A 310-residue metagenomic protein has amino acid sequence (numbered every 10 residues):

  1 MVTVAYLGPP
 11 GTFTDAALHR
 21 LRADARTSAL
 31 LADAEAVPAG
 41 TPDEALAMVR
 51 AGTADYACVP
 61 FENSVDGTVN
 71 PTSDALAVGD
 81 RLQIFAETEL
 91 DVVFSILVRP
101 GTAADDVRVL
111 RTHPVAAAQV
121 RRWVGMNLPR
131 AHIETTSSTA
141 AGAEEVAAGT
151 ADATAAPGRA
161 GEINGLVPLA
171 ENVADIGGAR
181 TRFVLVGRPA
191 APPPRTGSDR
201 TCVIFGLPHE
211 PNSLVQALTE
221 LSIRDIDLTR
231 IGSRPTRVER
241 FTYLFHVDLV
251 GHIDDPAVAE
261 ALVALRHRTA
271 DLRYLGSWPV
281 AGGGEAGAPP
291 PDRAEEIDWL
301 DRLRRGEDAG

Functional and structural regions predicted by a protein language model:
M1-G310: Domain-level signature for soluble enzymes in the chorismate/prephenate branch of the shikimate pathway
